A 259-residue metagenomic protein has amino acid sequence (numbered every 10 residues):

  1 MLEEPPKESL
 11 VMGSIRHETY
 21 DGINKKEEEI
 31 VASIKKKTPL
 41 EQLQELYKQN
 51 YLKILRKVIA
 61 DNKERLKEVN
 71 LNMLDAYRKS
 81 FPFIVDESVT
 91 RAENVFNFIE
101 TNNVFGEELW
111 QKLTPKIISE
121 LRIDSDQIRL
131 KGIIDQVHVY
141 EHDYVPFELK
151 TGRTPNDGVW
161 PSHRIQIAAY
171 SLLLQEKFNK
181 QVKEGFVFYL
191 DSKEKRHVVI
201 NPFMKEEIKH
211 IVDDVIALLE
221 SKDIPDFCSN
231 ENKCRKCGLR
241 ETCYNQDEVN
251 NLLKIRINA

Functional and structural regions predicted by a protein language model:
M1, A217-A259: Cysteine-cluster motifs in flexible loop/terminal segments that predominantly coordinate metals
M1-V137: Metal-dependent nuclease catalytic cores that hydrolyze phosphodiester bonds in DNA/RNA, characterized by
L2-L10, S14, N156-R164, F227: Short, charged/polar micro-motifs that form catalytic or ligand-binding hotspots
Y20-N24, E28, Q175, I216 (+1 more regions): Hydrophobic/aromatic-lined pockets within catalytic cores
G22, K26, R153, C243: Short loop/turn segments at secondary-structure transitions that flank enzyme active sites
K37-I54, P155, L190-N201, A259: Short, mixed-charge aromatic SLiMs
F98, K177, I211-K222, R240: Mid-sequence acidic-hydrophobic segments that form the walls of catalytic/ligand-binding cavities or oligomerization
E108-D214: Mg2+/Mn2+-dependent nuclease catalytic core
